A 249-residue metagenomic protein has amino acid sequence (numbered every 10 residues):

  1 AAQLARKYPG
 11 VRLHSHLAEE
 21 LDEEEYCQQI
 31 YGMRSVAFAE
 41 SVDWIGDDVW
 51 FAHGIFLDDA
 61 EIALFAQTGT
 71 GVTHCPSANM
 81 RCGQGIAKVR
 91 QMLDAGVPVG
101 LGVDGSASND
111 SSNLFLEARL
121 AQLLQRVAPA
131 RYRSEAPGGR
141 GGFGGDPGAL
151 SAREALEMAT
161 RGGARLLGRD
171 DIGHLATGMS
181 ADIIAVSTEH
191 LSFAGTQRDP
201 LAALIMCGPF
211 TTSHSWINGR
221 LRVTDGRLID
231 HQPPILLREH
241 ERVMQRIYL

Functional and structural regions predicted by a protein language model:
A1-G71, C82-V99, L116: Histidine/acidic residue-rich metal-binding segments in metalloenzymes
H16-A18, A52-G54, T73-C75, G102 (+2 more regions): Generic beta-strand/beta-sheet core signal
E19, P76-M80, G105-A107: Short, acidic/turn-prone active-site loops that include or flank metal/cofactor- and phosphate-binding residues
L21, D58, N109, S187 (+1 more regions): Hydrophobic positions within alpha-helical membrane elements
E24-C27, Y31, E61, S112 (+3 more regions): Short, function-defining helix-loop hinge/capping sites that tune catalysis or transport
S41-W44, D48, R90-H190, I205-C207: His/Asp/Glu-enriched, well-ordered alpha-helical/loop segment that forms or immediately abuts the divalent-metal
R81-A87, D110-S112, G195-T196: Short, charged, surface-exposed secondary-structure boundary motifs
R153-L249: Active-site microenvironment of metallo-dependent hydrolases
